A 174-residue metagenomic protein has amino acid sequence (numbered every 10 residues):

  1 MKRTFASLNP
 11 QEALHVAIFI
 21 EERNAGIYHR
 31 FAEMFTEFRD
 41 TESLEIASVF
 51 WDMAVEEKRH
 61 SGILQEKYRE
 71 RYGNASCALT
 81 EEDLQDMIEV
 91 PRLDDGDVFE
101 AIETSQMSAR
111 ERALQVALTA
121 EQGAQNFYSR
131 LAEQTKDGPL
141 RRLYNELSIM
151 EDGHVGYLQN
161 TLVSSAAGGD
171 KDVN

Functional and structural regions predicted by a protein language model:
M1-N174: Non-heme di-metal
